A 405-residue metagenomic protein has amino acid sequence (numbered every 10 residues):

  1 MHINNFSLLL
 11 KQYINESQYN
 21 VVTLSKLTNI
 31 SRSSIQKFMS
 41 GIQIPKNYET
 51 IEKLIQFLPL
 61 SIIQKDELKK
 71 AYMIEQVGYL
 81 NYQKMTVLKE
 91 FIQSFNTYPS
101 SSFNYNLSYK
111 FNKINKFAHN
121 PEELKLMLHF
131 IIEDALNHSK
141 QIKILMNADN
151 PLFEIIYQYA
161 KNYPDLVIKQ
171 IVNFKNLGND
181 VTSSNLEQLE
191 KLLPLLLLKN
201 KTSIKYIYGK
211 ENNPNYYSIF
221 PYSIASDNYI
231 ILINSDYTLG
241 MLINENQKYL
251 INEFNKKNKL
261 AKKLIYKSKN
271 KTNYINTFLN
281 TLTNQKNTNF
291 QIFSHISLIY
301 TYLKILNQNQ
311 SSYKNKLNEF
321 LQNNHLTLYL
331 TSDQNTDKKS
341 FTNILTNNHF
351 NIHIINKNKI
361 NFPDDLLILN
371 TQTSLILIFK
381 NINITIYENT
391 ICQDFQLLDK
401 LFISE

Functional and structural regions predicted by a protein language model:
M1-I3, Y48-E52, Q56-S102: Short amphipathic recognition helices of helix-turn-helix/homeodomain-type DNA-binding modules
M1-T23: A short, Lys/Arg-rich alpha-helix, primarily the initiator
N15, K26, S40: Residue-level detection of the helix-turn-helix DNA-binding "recognition helix"
T23-S25, L54: Short alpha-helical "recognition helix" segments of helix-turn-helix
N29-K46, K53, K70-A71: Recognition helix of helix-turn-helix/homeodomain-like DNA-binding domains that insert into the DNA major groove
I114-N115, H119-E405: Hydrophobic protein-protein interaction segments
